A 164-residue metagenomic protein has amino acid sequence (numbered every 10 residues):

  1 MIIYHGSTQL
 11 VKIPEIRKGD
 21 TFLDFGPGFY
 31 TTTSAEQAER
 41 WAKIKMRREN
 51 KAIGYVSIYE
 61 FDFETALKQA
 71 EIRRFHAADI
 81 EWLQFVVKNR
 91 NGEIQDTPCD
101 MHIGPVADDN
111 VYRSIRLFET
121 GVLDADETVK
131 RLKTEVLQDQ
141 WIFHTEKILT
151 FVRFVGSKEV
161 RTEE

Functional and structural regions predicted by a protein language model:
M1-D24: Short aromatic-glycine-(Arg/Gly/Cys) micro-motifs in beta-strand/loop hairpins
I3-H5, Y30-T31, I58-E60: Short, conserved beta-strand segments within well-ordered enzyme catalytic domains that often line or immediately flank
V11-P14, Q37-K43, V122-D126: Short amphipathic alpha-helical surface micro-motifs
T21-I44: Extended catalytic/binding region for NAD+/ADP-ribose chemistry, centered on the ART fold
L23-D24, I44-E164: Conserved NAD+-utilizing ADP-ribose enzyme module
